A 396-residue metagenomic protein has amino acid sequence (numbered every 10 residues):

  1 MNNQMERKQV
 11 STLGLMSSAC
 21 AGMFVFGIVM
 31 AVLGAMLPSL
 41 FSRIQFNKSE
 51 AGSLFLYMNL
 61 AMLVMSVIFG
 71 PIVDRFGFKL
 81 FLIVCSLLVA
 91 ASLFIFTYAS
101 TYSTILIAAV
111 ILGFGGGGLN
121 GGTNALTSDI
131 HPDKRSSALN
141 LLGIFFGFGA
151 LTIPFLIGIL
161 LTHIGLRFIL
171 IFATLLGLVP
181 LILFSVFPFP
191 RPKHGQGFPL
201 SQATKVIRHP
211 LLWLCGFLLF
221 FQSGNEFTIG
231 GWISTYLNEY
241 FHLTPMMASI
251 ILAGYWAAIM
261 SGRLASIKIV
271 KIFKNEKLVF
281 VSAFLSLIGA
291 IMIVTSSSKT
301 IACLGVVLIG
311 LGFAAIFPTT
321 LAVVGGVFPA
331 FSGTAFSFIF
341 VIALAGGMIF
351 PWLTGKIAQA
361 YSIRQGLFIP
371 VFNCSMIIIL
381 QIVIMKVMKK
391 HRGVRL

Functional and structural regions predicted by a protein language model:
A31, M58-V67, A150-L151, W256-M260 (+2 more regions): Residue-level signature of mid-helix packing/kink "hotspots" within the transmembrane helices of 12-pass Major
L33-G34, P210-A253, M260: Extracytoplasmic gate region of multi-pass secondary transporters
Q45, G77, Y98-S103, P132 (+3 more regions): Helix-breaking motifs and short loop linkers at transmembrane-helix boundaries and internal kinks in secondary membrane
V64-S100: Conserved MFS/SLC helix-loop-helix module at the cytosolic interface between two early adjacent transmembrane helices
M65-G77, G262-K274, A358: Helix-to-loop junctions at the C-terminal end of transmembrane segments in multipass secondary transporters
S92, S103-I111, G289, T300-L308: Paired small-residue
A108-I144: Cytoplasmic helix-loop-helix junction between adjacent transmembrane helices in 12-TM secondary transporters
L141-P188: Helix-loop-helix hairpin linking two adjacent transmembrane segments in secondary transporters
